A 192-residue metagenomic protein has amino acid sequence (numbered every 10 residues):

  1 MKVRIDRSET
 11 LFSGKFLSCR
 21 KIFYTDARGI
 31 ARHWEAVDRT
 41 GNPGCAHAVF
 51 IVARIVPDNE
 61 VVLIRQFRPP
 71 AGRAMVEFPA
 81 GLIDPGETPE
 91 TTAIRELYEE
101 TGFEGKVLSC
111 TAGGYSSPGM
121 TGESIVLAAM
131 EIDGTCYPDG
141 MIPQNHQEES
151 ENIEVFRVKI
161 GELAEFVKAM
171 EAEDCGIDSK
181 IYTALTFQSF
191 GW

Functional and structural regions predicted by a protein language model:
K2-F12: Short amphipathic beta-strand and strand-loop transition segments with alternating hydrophobic
L11-V52, P57: Acidic, metal-coordinating catalytic segment for phosphate/diphosphate chemistry, firing primarily on the Nudix
D38-T40, Q66-P70: Short, solvent-exposed aromatic-acidic interface loops
A48-F50, G81-C175: Unchanged
V56, V61-I64: Glycine/small-residue-rich phosphate/adenosyl-binding loop
V62, E77, L127-A129: Conserved beta-strand segments that form the floor/walls of ligand-binding pockets within enzyme and binding domains
P70-V76: A conserved beta-turn-beta hairpin within the catalytic core of GNAT-like acetyltransferases that forms part
G176-W192: Short, amphipathic C-terminal "tail helix"
